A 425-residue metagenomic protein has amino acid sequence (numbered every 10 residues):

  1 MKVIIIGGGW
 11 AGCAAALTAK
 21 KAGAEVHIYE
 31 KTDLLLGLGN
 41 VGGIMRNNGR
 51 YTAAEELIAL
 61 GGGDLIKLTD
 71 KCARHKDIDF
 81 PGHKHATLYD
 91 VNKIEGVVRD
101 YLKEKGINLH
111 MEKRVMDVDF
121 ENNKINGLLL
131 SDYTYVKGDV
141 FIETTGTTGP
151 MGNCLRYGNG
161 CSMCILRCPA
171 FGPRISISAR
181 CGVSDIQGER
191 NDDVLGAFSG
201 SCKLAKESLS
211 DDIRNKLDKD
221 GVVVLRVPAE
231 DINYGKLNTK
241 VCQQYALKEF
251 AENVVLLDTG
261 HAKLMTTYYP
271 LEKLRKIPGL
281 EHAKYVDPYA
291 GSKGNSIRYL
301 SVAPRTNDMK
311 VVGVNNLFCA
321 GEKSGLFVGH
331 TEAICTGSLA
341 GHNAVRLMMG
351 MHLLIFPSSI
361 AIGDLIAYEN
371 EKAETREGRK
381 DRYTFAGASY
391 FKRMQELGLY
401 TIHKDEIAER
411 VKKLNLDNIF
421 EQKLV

Functional and structural regions predicted by a protein language model:
K2-H27: N-terminal Rossmann-like FAD-binding beta1-loop-alpha1 element of flavoenzymes
G9-W10, L34, K323-S324: Residue-level detector of alpha-helix initiation sites
T18, A24-E25, E30-R114, P150 (+3 more regions): Conserved N-terminal/central alpha/beta ligand/cofactor-binding core
L109-E249, H261-K273: Predominantly flavin-linked oxidoreductase catalytic cores and closely associated redox partners
C242-Q244, K293-F327, N370-R382: FAD-binding beta-loop-beta segment adjacent to the flavin cofactor pocket
G325-V345: A conserved FAD-binding loop/helix module that cradles the flavin
V345-R382: Active-site-proximal substrate-binding core of FAD-dependent oxidoreductases
E377-V425: C-terminal auxiliary extensions adjacent to catalytic cores
